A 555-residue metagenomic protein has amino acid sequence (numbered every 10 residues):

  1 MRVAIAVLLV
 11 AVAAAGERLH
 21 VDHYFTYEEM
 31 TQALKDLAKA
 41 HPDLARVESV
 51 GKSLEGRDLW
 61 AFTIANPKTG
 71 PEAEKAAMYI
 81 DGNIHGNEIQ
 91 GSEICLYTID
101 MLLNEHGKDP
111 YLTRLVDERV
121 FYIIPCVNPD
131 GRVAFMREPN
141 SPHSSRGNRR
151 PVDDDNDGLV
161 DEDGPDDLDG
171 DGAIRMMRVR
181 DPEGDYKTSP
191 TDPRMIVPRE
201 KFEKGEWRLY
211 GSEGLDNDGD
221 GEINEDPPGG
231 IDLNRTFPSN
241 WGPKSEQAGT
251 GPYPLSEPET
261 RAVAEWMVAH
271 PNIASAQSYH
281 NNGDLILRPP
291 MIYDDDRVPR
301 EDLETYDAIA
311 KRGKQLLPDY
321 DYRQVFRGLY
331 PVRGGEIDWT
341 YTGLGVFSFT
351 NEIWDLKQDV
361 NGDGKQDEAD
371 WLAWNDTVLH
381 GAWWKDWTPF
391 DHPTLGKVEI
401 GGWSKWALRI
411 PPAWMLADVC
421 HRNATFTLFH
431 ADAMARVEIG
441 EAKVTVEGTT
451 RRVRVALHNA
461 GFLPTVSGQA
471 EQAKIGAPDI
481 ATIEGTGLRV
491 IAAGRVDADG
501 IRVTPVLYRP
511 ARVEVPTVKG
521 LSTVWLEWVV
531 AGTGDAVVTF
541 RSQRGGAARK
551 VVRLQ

Functional and structural regions predicted by a protein language model:
V3-V12: Sec-dependent N-terminal signal peptides
G16-D58: Short glycine- and acidic-rich boundary segments immediately preceding or forming the N-terminal edge of structured
R46, L59, Y122-C126, D130 (+8 more regions): Metallocarboxypeptidase
G91-R137: Short helix-loop-beta-strand segments that form the rim/entrance of peptidase-like active sites
D153-D157, D171, D218-D220, D363: Acidic carboxylate motifs that coordinate Ca2+ or other divalent cations, activating on Asp/Glu
L457-E471: Short amphipathic, basic-aromatic surface patches that mediate peripheral association with negatively charged
A470-R489: Extended low-complexity, serine/threonine- and proline-enriched intrinsically disordered segments
E514-V537, S542-K550: Low-complexity, intrinsically disordered segments enriched in Ser/Thr together with acidic residues
